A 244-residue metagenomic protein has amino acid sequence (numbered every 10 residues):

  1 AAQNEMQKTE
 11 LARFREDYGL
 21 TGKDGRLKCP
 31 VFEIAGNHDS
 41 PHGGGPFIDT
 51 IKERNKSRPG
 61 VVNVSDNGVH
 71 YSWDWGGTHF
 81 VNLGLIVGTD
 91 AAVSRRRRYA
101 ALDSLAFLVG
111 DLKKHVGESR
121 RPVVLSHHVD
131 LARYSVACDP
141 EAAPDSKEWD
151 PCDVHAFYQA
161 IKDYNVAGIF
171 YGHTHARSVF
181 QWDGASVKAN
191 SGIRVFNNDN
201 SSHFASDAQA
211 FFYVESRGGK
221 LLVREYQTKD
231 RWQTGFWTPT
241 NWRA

Functional and structural regions predicted by a protein language model:
A2-G117, A156-K162, V179-V223, G235-P239: Extended active-site neighborhood of metal-dependent phosphoesterases/phosphodiesterases
G36-N37, H128, G172-H173: Active-site glycine-centered loops adjacent to acidic/histidine catalytic or metal-binding residues that shape
V87-T89, V129-R133, A176: Short, catalytically relevant binding-site loops at active-site mouths
H115-V136: Short acidic, glycine-rich surface-loop motifs adjacent to enzyme active sites
A132-P151: Flexible internal linker/loop segments at domain or repeat junctions
D163-H173: Functionally important transmembrane alpha-helices
T228-A244: Acidic, His/Gly-rich catalytic cores of divalent-metal-dependent hydrolytic chemistry
